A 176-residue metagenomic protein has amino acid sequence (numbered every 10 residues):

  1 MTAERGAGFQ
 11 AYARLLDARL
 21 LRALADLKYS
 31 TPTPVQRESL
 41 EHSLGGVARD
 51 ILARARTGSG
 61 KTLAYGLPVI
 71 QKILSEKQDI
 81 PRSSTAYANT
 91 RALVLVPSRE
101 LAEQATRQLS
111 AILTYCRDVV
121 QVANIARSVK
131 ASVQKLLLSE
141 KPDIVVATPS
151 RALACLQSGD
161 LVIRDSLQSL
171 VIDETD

Functional and structural regions predicted by a protein language model:
M1-D50, P97, Y115-V119, N124-A126 (+1 more regions): N-terminal intrinsically disordered, low-complexity tails of helicases
D26-Y29, Q78-S158, S166-S169: Conserved nucleic-acid-binding Ia/Ib motif block in the N-terminal RecA-like helicase ATPase lobe
R37-R49, T62-A86, Q108-L113, L153: Walker A/P-loop NTP-binding motif
I51-R54, L93: Short hydrophobic/aromatic beta-strand immediately N-terminal to the Walker A/P-loop
R54, G66-L67, E103: The feature captures the helix immediately C-terminal to the Walker
A55-S59: The conserved Walker
V69, D160-L161: ASCE P-loop NTPase motor core, strongest for the SF2 helicase catalytic module
V162-D176: Post-DEXD/H (motif II) to motif III coupling segment of the RecA-like Helicase ATP-binding lobe
